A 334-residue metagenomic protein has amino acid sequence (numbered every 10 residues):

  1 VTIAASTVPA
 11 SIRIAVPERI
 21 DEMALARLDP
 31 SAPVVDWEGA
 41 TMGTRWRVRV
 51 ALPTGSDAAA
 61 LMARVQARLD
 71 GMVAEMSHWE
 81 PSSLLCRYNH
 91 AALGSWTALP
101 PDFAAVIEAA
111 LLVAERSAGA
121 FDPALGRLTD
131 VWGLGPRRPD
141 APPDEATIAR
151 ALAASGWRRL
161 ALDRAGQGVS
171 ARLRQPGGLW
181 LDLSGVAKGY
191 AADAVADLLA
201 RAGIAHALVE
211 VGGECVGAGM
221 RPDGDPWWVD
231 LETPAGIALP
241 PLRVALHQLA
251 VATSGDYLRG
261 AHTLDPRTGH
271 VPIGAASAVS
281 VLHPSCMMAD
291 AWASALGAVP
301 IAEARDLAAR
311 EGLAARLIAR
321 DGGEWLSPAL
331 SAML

Functional and structural regions predicted by a protein language model:
V1-L334: Mature catalytic core of soluble alpha/beta enzymes
